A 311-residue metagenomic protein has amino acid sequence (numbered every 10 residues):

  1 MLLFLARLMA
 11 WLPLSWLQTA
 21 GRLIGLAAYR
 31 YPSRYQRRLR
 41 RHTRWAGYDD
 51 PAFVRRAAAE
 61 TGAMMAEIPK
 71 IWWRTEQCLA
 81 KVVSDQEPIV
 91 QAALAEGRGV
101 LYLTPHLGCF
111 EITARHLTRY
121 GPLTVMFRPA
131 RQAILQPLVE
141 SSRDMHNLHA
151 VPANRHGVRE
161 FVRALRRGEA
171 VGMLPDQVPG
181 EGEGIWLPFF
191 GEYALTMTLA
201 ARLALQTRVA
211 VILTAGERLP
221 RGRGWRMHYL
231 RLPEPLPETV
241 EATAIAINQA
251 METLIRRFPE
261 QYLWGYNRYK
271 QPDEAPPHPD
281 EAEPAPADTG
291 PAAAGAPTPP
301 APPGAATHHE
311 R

Functional and structural regions predicted by a protein language model:
M1-T104, L138-E140, M145-N147, T298 (+1 more regions): Membrane-anchoring hydrophobic helices of lipid-metabolizing enzymes
A10-S15, T61-A63, S84-Q86, C109-T113 (+3 more regions): Short hydrophobic/aromatic-rich motifs at helix boundaries and adjacent loops
R22-I24, A28-Y31, A46-A58, L94-A95 (+2 more regions): Non-catalytic C-terminal accessory region of glycerolipid acyltransferases and related lyso-lipid remodeling enzymes
Q36-R38, P129-A133, Y193-M197: Active-site metal-coordination segments of metallo-dependent hydrolases
E76-V82, R128, N147-A153, F189-G191 (+1 more regions): Short, flexible loop segments at the rims of nucleotide/cofactor-binding pockets, characterized by
E87-Q91, A114-R115, Q136-E140, F161-V162 (+2 more regions): Short amphipathic alpha-helical segments and helix-helix/interface helices
E96-R155, E181-I185, R218, G222: Catalytic core of membrane glycerolipid acyltransferases/transacylases, capturing the structured, soluble-facing
